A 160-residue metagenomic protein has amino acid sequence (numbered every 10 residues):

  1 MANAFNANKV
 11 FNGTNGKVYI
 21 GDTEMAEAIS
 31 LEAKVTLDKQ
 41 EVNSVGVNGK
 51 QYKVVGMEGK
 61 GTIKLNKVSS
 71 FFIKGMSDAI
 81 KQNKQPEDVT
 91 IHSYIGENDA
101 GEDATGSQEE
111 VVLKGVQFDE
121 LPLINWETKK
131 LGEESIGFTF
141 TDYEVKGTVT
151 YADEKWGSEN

Functional and structural regions predicted by a protein language model:
A2-G75, E109-S135: Solvent-exposed edge beta-strands and adjacent loop segments that serve as assembly or binding interfaces
Q40-V42, K53-V55, N83-D88, E134-S135 (+2 more regions): Short, surface-exposed linear patches
T62-N66, H92-Y94, G137-T141: Residue-level recognition of well-ordered beta-strand positions that form the cores of beta-sheet-rich folds across
S77-V112: Short, acidic/charged, Gly/Pro-enriched secondary-structure junctions
D119-N160: Short, charged interaction patches at domain edges and termini
